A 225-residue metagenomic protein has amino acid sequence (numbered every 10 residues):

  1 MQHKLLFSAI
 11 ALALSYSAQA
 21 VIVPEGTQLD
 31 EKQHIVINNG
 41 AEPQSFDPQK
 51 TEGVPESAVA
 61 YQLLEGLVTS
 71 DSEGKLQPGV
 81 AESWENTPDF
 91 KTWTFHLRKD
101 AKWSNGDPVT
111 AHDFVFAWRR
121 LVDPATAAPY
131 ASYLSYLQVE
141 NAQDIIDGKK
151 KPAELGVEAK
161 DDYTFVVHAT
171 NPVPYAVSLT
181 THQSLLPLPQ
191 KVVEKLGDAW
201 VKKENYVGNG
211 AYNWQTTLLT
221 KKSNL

Functional and structural regions predicted by a protein language model:
M1-Q19: Gram-negative bacterial Sec-dependent N-terminal signal peptides
I22, A41-S57, V80, D107 (+2 more regions): A structural "hinge/loop" feature
P24-V36, D107, G208: Immediate post-signal peptide segment of exported/extracytoplasmic ligand-binding proteins
E31-A41, E82, T92-F95, F114-A117 (+3 more regions): Short, well-ordered beta-strand elements
N38-P88, N205-N209: N-terminal lobe/hinge region of extracytoplasmic solute-binding protein
S83-Y130, V166: Aromatic- and charge-enriched surface segment that lines or borders ligand/interaction sites
D113-V115, V122, T126-K191: Surface-exposed binding/hinge segments that line and control ligand-binding clefts or catalytic entry sites
P172-L225: Gly/Pro-rich hinge or "lid" segments in bacterial periplasmic/extracellular proteins
